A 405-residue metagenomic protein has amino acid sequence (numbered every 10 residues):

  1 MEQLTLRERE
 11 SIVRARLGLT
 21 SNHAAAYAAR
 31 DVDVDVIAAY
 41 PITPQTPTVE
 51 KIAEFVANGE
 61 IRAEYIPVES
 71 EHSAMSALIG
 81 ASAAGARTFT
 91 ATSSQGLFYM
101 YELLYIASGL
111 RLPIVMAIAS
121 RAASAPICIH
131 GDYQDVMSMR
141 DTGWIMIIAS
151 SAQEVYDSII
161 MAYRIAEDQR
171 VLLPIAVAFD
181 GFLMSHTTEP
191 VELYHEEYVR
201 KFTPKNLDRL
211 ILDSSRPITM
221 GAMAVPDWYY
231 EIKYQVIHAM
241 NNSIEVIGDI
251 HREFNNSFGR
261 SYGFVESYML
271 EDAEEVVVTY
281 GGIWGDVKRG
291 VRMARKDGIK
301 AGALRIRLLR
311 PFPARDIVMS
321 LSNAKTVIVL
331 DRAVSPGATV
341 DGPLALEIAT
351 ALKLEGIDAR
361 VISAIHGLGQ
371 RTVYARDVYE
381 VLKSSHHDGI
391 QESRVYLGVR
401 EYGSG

Functional and structural regions predicted by a protein language model:
M1-S138, G143-W144, I160, D180 (+1 more regions): Thiamine diphosphate
T48-K51, A77-I79, M100-L104, A125-G131 (+6 more regions): Short acidic, glycine/serine/threonine-rich loops at helix termini
A53-N58, D249, R289-A303, K353-L354: Short helix-loop-beta junction
H130-P174, A178-G181, D358-R371: Conserved thiamine diphosphate
P174-E266: Conformationally flexible catalytic loops at phosphate/diphosphate-handling active centers
F264-I299, F312-M319: Redox- and metal-dependent alpha/beta enzyme cores, enriched for Fe-S-associated oxidoreductases and cofactor-handling
I299-T326, A333: Core nucleotide-handling region used for phosphoryl-transfer chemistry
R332-G405: Peripheral docking tails and interdomain loops at the edges of cofactor- or intermediate-handling domains
